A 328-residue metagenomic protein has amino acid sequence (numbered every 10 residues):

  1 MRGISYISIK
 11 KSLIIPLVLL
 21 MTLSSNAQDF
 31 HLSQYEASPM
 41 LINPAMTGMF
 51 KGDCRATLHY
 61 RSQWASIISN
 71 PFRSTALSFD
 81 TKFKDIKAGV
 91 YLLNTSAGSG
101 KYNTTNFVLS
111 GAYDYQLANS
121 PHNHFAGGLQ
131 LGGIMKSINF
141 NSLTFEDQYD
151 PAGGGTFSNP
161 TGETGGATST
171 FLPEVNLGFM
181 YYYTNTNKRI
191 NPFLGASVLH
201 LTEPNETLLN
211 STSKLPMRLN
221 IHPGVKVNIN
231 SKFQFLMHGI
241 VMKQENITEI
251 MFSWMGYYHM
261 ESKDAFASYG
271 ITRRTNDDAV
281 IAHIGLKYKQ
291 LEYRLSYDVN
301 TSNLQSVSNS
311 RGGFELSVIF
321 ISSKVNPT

Functional and structural regions predicted by a protein language model:
R2-I14: Bacterial N-terminal signal peptides that target proteins for export
S12-T22: Bacterial N-terminal signal peptides
L23-A27: Sec/Tat signal peptide C-region and signal peptidase I cleavage site
Q28-T328: Subset of outer-membrane beta-barrel
